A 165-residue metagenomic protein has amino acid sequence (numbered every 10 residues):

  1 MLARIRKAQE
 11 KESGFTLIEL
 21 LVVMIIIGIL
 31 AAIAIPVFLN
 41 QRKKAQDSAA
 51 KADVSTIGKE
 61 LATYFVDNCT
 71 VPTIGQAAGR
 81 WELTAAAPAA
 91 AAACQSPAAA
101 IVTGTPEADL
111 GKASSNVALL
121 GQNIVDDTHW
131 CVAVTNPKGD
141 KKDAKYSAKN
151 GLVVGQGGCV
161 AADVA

Functional and structural regions predicted by a protein language model:
M1-F15: N-terminal leader/signal peptides at the extreme start of proteins
E12-F38: N-terminal single-pass transmembrane signal-anchor helix
I35-S48: C-terminal region of N-terminal signal peptides and the immediate post-cleavage residues of exported proteins
Q46-T70: Membrane-proximal N-terminal amphipathic helix
A62-A165: Periplasmic/extracellular, small/polar-rich flexible segments of pilin-like filament-forming proteins
